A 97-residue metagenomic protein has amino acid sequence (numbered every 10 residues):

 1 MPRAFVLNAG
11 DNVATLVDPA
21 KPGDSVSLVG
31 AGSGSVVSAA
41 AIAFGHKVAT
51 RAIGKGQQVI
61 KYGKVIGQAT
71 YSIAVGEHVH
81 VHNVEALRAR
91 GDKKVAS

Functional and structural regions predicted by a protein language model:
M1-S97: N-terminal small-residue-enriched
